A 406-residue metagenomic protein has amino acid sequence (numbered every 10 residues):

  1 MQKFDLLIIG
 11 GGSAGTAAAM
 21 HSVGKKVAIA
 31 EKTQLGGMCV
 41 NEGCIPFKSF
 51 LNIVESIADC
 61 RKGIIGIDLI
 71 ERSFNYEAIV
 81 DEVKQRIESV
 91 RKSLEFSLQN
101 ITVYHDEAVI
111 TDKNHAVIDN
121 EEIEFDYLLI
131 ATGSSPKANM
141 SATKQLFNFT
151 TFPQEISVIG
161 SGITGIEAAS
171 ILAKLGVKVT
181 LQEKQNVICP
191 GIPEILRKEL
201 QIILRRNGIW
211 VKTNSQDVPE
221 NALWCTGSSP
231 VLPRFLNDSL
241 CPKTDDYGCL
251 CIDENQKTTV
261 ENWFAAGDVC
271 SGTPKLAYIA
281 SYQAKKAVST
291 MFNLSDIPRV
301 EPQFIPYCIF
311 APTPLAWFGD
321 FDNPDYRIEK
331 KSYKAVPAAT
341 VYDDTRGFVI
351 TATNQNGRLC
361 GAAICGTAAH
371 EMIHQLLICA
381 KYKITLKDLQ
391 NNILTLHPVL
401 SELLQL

Functional and structural regions predicted by a protein language model:
M1-L6, G11-T16, P193, S228-V231 (+1 more regions): Mid-to-C-terminal Rossmann-like scaffold of FAD/NAD(P)H-dependent oxidoreductases
Q2-F4, V23-K25, A30-F152, T180 (+7 more regions): Glycine-rich flavin
K3-I29, S157-V158, I163-K174: N-terminal Rossmann-like FAD-binding beta1-loop-alpha1 element of flavoenzymes
C44, I130-V177, Q182, L240 (+2 more regions): Glycine-rich dinucleotide-binding loop and its adjacent helix/turn
M140-P153, N221-T290: FAD-site-proximal beta/loop scaffold in flavoenzymes
D296-P298, Y382-L406: Cysteine/selenocysteine-centered motifs that mediate thiol-based redox chemistry or coordinate metal-sulfur cofactors
A368-I384: A short, polar/charged loop-to-alpha-helix boundary motif
